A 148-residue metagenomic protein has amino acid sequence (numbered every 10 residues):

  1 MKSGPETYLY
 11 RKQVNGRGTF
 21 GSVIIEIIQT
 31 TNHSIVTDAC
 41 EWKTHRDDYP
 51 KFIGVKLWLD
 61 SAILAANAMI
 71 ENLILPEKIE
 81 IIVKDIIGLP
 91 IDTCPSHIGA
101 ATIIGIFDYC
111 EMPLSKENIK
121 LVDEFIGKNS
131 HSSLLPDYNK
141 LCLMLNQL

Functional and structural regions predicted by a protein language model:
M1-L148: Accessory interaction regions appended to the cores of large information-processing enzymes
